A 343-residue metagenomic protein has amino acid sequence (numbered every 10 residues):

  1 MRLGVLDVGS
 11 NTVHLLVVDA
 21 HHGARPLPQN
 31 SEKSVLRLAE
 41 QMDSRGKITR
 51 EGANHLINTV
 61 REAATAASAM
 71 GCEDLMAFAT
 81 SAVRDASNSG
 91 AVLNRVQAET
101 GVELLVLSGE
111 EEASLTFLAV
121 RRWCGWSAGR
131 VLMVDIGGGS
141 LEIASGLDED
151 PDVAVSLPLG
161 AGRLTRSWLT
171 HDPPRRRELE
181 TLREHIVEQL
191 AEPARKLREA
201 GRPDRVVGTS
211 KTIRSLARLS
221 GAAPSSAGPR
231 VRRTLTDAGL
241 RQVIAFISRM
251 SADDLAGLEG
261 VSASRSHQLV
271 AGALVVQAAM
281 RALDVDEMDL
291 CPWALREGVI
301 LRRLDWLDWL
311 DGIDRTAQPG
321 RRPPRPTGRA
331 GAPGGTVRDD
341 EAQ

Functional and structural regions predicted by a protein language model:
M1-L27: N-terminal basic/disordered segments at the start of proteins
L3, V17, Q41-A69, T80-R130 (+1 more regions): Helical "lid/coupling" subdomains associated with nucleotide-phosphate turnover
S10, G138, K211-R214: Short, glycine/acidic-enriched loop or turn micro-motifs at the edges of active sites
G23-N30, D150-D152: Beta-strand initiation motifs
E32-L36: A structural signal for short, well-ordered beta-strand segments
D74-A77: Conserved beta-strand/loop subsegment of P-loop NTPase cores
L132-S140, A144: A generic, well-ordered mixed alpha/beta core segment in the N-terminal half of proteins
